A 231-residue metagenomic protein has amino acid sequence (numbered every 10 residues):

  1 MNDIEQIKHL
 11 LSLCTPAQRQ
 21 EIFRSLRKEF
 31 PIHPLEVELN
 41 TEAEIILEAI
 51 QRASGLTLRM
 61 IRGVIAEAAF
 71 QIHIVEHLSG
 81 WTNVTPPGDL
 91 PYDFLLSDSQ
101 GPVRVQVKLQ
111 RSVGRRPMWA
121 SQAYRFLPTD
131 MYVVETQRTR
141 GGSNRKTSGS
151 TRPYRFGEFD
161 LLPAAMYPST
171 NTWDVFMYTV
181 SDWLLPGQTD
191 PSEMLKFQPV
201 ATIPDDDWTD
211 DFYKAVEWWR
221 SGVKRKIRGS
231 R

Functional and structural regions predicted by a protein language model:
M1-H73, L78, T82, D98: Interdomain/boundary linker segments immediately adjacent to catalytic/signaling cores
I65, L162, V216-W219: Short, Φ-rich (hydrophobic/aromatic) sequence segments
F70, F94-L96, G101-R111: Conserved catalytic cores of phosphodiester-cleaving nucleases, focusing on short active-site segments
W81-V84, S150: Short helix-to-loop capping/linker segments positioned immediately adjacent to catalytic or ligand/cofactor-binding
V84-T85, L95: Acidic, polar low-complexity intrinsically disordered regions
G88-P91: Short acidic/glycine-enriched loop/turn segments that link adjacent beta-strands
K108-N171: Catalytic cores of nucleic-acid endonucleases
G149, S169-R231: Non-catalytic C-terminal interaction segments of nucleic acid-processing enzymes
